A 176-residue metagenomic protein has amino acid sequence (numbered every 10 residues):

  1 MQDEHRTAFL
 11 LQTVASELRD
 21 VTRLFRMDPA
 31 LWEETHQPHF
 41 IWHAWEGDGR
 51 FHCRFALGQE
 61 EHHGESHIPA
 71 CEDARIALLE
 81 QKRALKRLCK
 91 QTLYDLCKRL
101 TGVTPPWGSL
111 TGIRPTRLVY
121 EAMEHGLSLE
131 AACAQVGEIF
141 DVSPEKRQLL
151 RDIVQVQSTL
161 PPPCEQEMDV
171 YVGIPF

Functional and structural regions predicted by a protein language model:
M1-D28, S143: Short, charged N-terminal beta->alpha structural module
Q2, T22-Q81, K86-C89: Short, well-ordered secondary-structure micro-motifs within conserved domains or adaptor modules
L18-T22, L93, A132: Generic structural signal for hydrophobic residues
L79, R83, R87, S109 (+2 more regions): Short gly/ser-rich anion-binding loops that grip negatively charged ligand groups
L85-P105: Conserved, surface-exposed functional patches that form binding/active-site neighborhoods
C97-T104, E124-Y171: N-terminal [4Fe-4S]-dependent radical SAM core
S109, R114, Y171-F176: Local cysteine-cluster metal-coordination motifs and their immediate loop/turn environment, predominantly Fe-S cluster
